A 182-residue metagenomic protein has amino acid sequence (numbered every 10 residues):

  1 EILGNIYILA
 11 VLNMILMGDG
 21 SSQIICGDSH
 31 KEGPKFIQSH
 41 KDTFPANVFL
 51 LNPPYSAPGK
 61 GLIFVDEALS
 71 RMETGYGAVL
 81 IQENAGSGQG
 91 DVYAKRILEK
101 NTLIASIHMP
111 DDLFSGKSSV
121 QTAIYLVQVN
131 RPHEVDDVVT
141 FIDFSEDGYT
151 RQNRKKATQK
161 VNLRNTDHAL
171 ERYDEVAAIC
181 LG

Functional and structural regions predicted by a protein language model:
E1-V48, P54, P58, I81-N84: Conserved S-adenosyl-L-methionine
C26, T43-G182: A conserved structural/catalytic subdomain of Rossmann-like adenosyl-cofactor enzymes
